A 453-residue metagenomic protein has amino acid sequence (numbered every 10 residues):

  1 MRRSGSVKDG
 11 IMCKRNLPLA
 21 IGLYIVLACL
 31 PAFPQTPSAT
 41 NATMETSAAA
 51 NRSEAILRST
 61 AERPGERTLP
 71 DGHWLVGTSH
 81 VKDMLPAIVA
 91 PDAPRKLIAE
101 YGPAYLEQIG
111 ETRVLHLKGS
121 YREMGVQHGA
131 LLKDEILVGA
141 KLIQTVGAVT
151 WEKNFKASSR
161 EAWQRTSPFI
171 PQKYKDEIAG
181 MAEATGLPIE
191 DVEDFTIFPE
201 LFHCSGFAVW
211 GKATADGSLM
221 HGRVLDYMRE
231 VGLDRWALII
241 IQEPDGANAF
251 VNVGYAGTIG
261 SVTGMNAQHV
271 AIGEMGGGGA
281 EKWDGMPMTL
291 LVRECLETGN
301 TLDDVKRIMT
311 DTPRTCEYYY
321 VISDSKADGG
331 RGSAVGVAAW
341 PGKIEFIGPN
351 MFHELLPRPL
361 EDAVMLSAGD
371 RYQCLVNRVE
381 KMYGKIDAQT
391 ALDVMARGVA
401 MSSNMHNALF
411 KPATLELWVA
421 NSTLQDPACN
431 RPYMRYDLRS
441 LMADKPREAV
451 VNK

Functional and structural regions predicted by a protein language model:
R2-I11: Short, Lys/Arg-enriched N-terminal segments with co-localized hydrophobic residues within the first ~10-30 amino acids
G10-I21: Bacterial N-terminal signal peptides that target proteins for export
I11, Y24, A39-E45, D83: Residue-level detector of intrinsically disordered terminal segments
A20-P31: Bacterial N-terminal signal peptides
A32-P34, A39: Boundary at the C-terminal end of the N-terminal hydrophobic targeting segment
M44-M181, T185, K212-M220, V224-K453: C-terminal, well-structured catalytic/ligand-binding subdomain of enzymes
I189-T196, Y320: Surface-exposed patches in mature extracellular/periplasmic domains of secreted proteins
L201-W210: Charged, often glycine-rich, active-site loop that binds/positions anionic groups
